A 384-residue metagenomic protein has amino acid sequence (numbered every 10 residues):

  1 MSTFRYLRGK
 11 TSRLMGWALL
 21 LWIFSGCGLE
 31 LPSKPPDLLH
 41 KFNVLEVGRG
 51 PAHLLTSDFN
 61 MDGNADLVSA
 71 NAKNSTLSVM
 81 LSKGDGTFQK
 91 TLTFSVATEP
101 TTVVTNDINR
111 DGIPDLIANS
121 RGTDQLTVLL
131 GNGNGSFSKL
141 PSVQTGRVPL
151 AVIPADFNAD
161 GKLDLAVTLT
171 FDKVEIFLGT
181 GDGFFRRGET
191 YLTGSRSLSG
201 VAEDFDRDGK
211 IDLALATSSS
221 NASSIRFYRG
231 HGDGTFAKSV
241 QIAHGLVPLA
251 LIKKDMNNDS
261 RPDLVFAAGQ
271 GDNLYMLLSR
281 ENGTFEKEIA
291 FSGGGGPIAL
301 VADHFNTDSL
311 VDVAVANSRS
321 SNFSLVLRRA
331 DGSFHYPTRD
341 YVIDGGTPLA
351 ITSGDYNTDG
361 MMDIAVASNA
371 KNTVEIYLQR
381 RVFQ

Functional and structural regions predicted by a protein language model:
M15-G26: Bacterial N-terminal signal peptides
C27-R49, L81-T98, L130-R147, L178-S195 (+4 more regions): Blade-edge motifs of beta-propeller repeat domains
E46-L67, A72: Beta-strand-rich domains and repeat architectures in extracellular enzymes and scaffolds, especially beta-propellers
A52-M61, L81, T101-R110, L130 (+5 more regions): Beta-propeller blade termini
G63-A65, G112-P114, G161-L163, G209-I211 (+3 more regions): Glycine-aliphatic tripeptides that mark coil-to-beta-strand junctions in extracellular and membrane proteins
L67-A70, L116-N119, L165-T168, L213-T217 (+3 more regions): Hydrophobic beta-strand segments that make up the repeating blades of beta-propeller and related beta-repeat
K73-S75, G122-D124, F171-K173, S218-A222 (+3 more regions): Short glycine/acidic-enriched loop and turn motifs that connect beta-strands
L349-Q384: Blade-level signature of beta-propeller repeat domains, shared across WD40, Kelch, NHL, RCC1 and BNR/Asp-box propellers
